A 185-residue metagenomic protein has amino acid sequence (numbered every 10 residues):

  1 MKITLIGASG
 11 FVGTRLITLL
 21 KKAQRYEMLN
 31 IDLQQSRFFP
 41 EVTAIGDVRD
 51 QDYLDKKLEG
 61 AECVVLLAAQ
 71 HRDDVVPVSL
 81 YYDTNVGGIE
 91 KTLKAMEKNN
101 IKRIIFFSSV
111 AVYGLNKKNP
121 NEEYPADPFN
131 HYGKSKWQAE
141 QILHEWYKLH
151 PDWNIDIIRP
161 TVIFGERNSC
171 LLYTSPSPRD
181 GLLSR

Functional and structural regions predicted by a protein language model:
I6-K21: N-terminal Rossmann NAD(P)H-binding glycine-rich loop of SDR-like oxidoreductase domains
P40-R49: Rossmann-fold cofactor-recognition segment
V48-T84: NAD(P)H-binding glycine-rich loop region in Rossmannoid oxidoreductase-like domains and their noncatalytic homologs
V64, V75-I105: NAD(P)-cofactor binding segment of oxidoreductase domains
K91-H131, D156: Conserved Rossmann-fold NAD(P)-dependent oxidoreductase catalytic core, especially the SDR/UDP-sugar
Y113, I158-L172: Flexible, glycine-rich beta-alpha linker
H131-I155: Active-site Tyr-X1-5-Lys
Y173-P178: Conserved small/polar residues in nucleotide/adenosyl-binding loops
